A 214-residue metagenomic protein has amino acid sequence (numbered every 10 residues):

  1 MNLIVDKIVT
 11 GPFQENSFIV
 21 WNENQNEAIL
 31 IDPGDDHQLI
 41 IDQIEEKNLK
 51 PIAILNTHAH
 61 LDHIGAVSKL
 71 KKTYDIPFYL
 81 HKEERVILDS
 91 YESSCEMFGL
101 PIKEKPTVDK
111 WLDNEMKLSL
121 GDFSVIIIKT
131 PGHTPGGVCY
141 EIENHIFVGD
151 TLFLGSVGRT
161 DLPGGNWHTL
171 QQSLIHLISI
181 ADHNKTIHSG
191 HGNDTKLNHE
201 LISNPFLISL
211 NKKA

Functional and structural regions predicted by a protein language model:
N2-K47, C139-G149: Conserved beta-strand hairpin/beta-sheet module of binuclear metal-dependent hydrolase folds, prominently
I4, L55, I126: Conserved Rossmann-like nucleotide-binding pocket used by diverse enzymes that bind dinucleotide cofactors
Q14, D35-S119, I202-L210: Active-site HxH/HxHxD metal-binding segment of metal-dependent hydrolases
V20, T57, T130: Conserved S/T- and glycine-rich ATP-binding loop of Class I adenylate-forming
I29, A53-L55, F78, F147-V148 (+1 more regions): Residue-level marker for buried hydrophobic side chains located in beta-strands that build the well-ordered beta-sheet
S93-M97, K117, F123-K213: Metallo-beta-lactamase
